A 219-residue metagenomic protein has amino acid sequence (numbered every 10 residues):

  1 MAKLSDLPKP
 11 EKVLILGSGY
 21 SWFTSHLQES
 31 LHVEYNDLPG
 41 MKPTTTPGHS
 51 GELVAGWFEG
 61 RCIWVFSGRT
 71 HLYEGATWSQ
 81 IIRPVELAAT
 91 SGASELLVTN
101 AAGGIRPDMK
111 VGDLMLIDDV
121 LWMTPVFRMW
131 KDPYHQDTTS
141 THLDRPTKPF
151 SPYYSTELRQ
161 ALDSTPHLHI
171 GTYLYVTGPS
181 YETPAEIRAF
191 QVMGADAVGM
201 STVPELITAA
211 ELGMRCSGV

Functional and structural regions predicted by a protein language model:
M1-P146: Metabolite-binding pocket within alpha/beta catalytic cores that recognizes anionic/polar moieties
A88-G92, Q191, A210: Non-catalytic positions within long, well-ordered alpha-helices that form the structural scaffold/packing of enzyme
S94-E95, D196, R215: Short acidic/polar active-site loop segments enriched in Thr and Asp
R145, P149-P166: Glycine/small-residue-rich phosphate/adenosyl-binding loop
R159, S164-D196: Active-site/ligand-binding-proximal alpha/beta "capping" segment
M200-V219: Zn-dependent metallopeptidase/amidohydrolase metal-coordination segment
